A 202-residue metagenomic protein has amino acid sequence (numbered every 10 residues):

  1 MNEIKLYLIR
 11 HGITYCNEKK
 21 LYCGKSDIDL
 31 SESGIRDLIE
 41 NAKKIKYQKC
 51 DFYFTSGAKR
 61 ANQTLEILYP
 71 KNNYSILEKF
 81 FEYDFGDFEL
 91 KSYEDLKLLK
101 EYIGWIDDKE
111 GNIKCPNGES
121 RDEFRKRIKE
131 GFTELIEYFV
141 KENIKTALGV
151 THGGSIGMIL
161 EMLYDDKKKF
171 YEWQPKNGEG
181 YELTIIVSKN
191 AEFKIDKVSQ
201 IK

Functional and structural regions predicted by a protein language model:
I4, I9-N72: Active-site-proximal alpha-helix that buttresses catalytic centers in soluble enzyme cores
L6, N143-G153: Generic beta-sheet signal
T14, S155-I156: Short active-site segment of divalent metal-dependent hydrolases/proteases that encodes the spacing between
K46-K49, L135-K145: Glycine-rich phosphate-binding loop signature in dinucleotide/nucleotide-binding domains
T55-S56, K126, V150-T151: Short beta-strand scaffold positions
L68-K129: Phosphate-handling substructures
D166-K194: Domain-level recognition of soluble alpha/beta enzyme cores, biased toward histidine phosphatases/phosphomutases
K194-K202: Acidic, His/Gly-rich catalytic cores of divalent-metal-dependent hydrolytic chemistry
